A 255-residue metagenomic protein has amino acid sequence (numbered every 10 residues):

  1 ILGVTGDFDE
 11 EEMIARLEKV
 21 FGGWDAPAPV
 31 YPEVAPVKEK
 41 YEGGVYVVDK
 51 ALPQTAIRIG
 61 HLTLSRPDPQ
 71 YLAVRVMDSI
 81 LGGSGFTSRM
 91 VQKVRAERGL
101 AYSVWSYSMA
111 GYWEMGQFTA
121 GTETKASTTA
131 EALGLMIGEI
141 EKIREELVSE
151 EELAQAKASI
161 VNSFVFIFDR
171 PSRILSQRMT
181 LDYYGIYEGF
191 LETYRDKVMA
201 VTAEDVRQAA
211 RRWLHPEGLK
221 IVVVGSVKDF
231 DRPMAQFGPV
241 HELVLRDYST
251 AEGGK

Functional and structural regions predicted by a protein language model:
I1-P29, V47, E97-R98, S103-K255: Charge-rich, well-structured scaffold segments of protease-associated domains
P29-T87, K93, Q117, E252-K255: His/Glu-based metal-binding/catalytic segments typifying zinc-dependent metallopeptidases
V74-R75, V91, Q177, E217: A residue-level detector for conformationally permissive "hinge/kink" positions
T87-S88, I174: Generic non-transmembrane alpha-helix signal with a bias for helix starts/N-cap capping motifs
V91-Q92, D231: Short glycine-/small-residue-rich flexible loop motifs, especially phosphate/cofactor-binding loops
